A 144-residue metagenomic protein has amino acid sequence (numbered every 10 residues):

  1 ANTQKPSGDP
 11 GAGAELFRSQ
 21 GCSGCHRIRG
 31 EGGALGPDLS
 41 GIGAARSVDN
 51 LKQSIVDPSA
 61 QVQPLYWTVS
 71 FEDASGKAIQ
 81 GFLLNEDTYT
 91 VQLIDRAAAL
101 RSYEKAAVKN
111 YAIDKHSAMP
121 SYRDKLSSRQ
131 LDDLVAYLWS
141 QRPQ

Functional and structural regions predicted by a protein language model:
A1, P6, V56, I79-G81 (+3 more regions): C-terminal capping alpha-helices of c-type cytochrome domains
A1-R18, L35, R46-N50, A74-K77 (+2 more regions): Electrostatic cytochrome c docking/interface patches
T3-Q4, G8, Q20, G33-Y66 (+1 more regions): Primarily the internal scaffold of c-type cytochrome electron-transfer domains, especially repeated/multiheme c-type
G13, S19-R29, L39, M119 (+1 more regions): The canonical Cys-X-X-Cys-His
S54-D87: Helix/segment boundary signal
F71, V91-D95: SH3/SH3-like beta-barrel fold
K105-Y111: Solvent-exposed beta-strand/loop surfaces of large extracellular or lumenal domains
I113-K115: Small-residue transmembrane helix packing/gating motifs
